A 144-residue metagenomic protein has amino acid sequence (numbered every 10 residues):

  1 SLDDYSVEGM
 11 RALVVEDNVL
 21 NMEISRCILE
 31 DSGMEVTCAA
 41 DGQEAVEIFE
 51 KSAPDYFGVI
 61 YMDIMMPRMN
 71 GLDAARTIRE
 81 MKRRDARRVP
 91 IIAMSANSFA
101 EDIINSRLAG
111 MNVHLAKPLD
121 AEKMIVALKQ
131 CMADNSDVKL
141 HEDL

Functional and structural regions predicted by a protein language model:
S1-L144: C-terminal compact regulatory domains
